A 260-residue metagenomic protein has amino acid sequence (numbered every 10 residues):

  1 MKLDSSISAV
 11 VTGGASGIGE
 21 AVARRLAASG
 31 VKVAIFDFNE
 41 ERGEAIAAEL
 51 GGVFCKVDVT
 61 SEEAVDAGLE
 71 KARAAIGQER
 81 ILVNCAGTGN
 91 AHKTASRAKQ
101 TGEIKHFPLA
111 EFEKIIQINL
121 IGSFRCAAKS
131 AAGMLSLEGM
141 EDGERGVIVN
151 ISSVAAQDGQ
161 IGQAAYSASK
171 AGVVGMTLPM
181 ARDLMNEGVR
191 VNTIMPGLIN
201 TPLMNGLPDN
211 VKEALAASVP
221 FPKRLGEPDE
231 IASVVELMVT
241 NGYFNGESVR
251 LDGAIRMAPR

Functional and structural regions predicted by a protein language model:
K2-A34: Canonical Rossmann dinucleotide-binding motif of NAD(H)/NADP(H)-dependent dehydrogenases/reductases, specifically
E40-E41, V57-E70, L109: The beta1-alpha1 cofactor-binding region of Rossmann-like NAD(H)/NADP(H)-dependent oxidoreductases
G77, G89-E113, A132, S136-D142 (+3 more regions): Conserved mid-core segment of classical short-chain dehydrogenase/reductases
T88, T101-R125, V149, V173: Catalytic Tyr-X3-Lys loop
A127, S169, T177: Active-site helix of classical SDR
A132, A181-D183: Alpha-helical segment proximal to the catalytic Tyr-Lys
S153: Residue(s) in the substrate-gating loop at a strand-loop-helix junction that position the organic substrate next
E227-L251, R256: C-terminal substrate-recognition "lid" of short-chain dehydrogenase/reductases
